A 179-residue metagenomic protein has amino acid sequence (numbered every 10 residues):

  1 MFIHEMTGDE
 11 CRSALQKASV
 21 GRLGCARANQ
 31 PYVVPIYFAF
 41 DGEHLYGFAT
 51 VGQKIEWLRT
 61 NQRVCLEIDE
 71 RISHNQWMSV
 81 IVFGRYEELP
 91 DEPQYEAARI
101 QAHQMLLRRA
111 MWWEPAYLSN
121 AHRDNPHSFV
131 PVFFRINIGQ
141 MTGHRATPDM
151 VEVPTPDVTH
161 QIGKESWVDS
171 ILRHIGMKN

Functional and structural regions predicted by a protein language model:
M1-K17, T155, Q161: Extreme N-terminal tail/first-helix region
F2, N75-N179: Charged, gly/pro-rich active-site loop segments
A18-T50, L66-E67: Short beta-strand segments
A26-R27, D69-R71, S119-D124: Short, solvent-exposed loop/turn elements at beta->coil junctions and helix N-caps that rim active or binding pockets
E43-H44, Q62, G139: Beta-strand-connecting loop/turn residues
T50, T60-D69, Q76-E87: Active-site-adjacent structural patch at catalytic or cofactor/ligand-binding sites
T50-Q53, M105-L106: Short, solvent-exposed aromatic-acidic interface loops
I55-R59: Surface-exposed connector loops and short turns at secondary-structure junctions
